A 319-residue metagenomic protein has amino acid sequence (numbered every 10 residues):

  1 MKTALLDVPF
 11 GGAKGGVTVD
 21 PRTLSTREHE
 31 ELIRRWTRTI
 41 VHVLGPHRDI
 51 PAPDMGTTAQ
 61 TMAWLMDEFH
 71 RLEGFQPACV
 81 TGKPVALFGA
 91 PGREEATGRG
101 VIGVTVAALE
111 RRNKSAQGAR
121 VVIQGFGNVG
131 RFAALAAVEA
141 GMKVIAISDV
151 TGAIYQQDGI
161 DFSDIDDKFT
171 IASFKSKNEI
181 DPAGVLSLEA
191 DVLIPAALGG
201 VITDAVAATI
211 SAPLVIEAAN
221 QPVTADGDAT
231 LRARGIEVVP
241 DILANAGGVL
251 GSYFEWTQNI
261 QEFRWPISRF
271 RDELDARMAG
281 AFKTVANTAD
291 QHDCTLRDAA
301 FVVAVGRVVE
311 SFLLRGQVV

Functional and structural regions predicted by a protein language model:
M1-P91, E310: N-terminal ligand-binding/catalytic initiation module
D7, L44-P53, Q76-A78, N113-R120 (+2 more regions): Flexible, glycine/charged-enriched surface loops at secondary-structure junctions
R48-A52, F75-V80, I123, A146-D149 (+4 more regions): General beta-strand structural signal in soluble alpha/beta enzymes
T81-P84, G89-A190: Glycine-rich phosphate/diphosphate-binding loop of Rossmann-like nucleotide-binding domains
A108-L109, A212-V319: Adenosine-phosphate binding glycine-rich loop
V129-A133, V201-D204, V223-A225, A246-G248: Short glycine/serine/threonine-rich phosphate/pyrophosphate-binding segments that cradle anionic phosphate groups
G152-V238: Rossmann-like adenosine-cofactor binding region
